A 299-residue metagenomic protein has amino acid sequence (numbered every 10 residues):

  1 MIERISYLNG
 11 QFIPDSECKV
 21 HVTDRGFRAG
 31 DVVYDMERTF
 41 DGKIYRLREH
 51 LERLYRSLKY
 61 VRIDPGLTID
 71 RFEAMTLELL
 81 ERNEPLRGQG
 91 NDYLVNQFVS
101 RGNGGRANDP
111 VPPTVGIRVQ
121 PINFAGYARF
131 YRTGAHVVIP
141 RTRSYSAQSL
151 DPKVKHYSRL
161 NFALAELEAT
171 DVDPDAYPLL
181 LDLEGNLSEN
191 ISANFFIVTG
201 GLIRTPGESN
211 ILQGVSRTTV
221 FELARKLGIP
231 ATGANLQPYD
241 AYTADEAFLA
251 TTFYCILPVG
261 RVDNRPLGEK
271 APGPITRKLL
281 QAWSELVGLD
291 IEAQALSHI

Functional and structural regions predicted by a protein language model:
M1-L179, L183, L212, F221-I299: Conserved alpha/beta cores of soluble small-molecule-handling proteins
P178, N186-E208, Q213: Glycine- and Gly-Pro-enriched alpha-helical subdomains that act as flexible, kink-prone "lid/hinge" or packing modules
S216-R217: Secondary-structure junction motif
